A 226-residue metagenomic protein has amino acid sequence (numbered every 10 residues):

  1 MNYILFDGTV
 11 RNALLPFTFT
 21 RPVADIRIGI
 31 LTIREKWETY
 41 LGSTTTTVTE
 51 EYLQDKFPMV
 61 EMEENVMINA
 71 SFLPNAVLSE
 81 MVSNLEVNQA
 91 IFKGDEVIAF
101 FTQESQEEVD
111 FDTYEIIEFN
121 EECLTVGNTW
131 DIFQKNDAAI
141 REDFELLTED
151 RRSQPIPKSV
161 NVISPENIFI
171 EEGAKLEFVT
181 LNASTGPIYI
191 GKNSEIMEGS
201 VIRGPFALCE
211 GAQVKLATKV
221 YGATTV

Functional and structural regions predicted by a protein language model:
M1-E166: Terminal amphipathic alpha-helical/low-complexity segments used for targeting or macromolecular assembly
P155-V226: Structural signal for interior beta-strand "rungs" in well-ordered beta-sheet cores of soluble enzyme domains
